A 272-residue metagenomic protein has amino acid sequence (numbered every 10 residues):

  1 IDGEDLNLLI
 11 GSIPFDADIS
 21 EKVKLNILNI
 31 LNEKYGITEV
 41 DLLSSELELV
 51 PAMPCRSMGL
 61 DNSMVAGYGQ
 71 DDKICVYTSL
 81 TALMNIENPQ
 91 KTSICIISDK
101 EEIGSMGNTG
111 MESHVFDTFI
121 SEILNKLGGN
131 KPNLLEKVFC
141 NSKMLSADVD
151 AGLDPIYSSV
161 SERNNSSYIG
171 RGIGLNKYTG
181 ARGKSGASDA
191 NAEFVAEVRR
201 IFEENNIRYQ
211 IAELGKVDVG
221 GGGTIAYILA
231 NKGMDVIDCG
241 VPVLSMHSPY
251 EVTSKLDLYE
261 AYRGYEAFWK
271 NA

Functional and structural regions predicted by a protein language model:
I1-A272: N-terminal hydrophobic/helix-forming segments and targeting peptides
